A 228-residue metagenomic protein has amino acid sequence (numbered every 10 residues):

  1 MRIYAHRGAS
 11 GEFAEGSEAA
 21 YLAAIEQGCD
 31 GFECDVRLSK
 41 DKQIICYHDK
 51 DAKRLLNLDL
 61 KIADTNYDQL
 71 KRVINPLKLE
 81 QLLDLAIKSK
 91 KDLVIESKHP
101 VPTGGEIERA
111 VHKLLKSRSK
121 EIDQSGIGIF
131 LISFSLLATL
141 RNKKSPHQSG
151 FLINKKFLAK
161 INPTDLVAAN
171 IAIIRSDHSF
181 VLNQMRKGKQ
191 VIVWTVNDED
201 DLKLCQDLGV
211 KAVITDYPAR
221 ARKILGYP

Functional and structural regions predicted by a protein language model:
M1-P228: Phosphate-group recognition and catalysis centered on beta-loop-alpha active-site segments
